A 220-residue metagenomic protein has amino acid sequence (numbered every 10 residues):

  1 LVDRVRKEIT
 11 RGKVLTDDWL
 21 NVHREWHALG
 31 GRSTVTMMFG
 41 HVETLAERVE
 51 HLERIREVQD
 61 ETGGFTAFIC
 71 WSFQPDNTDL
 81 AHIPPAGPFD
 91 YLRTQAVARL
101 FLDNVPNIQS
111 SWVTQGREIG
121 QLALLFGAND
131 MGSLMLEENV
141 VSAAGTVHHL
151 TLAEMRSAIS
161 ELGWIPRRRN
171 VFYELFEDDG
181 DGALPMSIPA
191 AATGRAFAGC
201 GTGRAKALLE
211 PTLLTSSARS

Functional and structural regions predicted by a protein language model:
L1-R32, M38-E61, D79-F89, G145-T146: Conserved non-cysteine loop/helix-boundary elements of the Radical SAM core domain that shape
Q59-S220: Auxiliary Fe-S-binding modules of radical SAM enzymes
